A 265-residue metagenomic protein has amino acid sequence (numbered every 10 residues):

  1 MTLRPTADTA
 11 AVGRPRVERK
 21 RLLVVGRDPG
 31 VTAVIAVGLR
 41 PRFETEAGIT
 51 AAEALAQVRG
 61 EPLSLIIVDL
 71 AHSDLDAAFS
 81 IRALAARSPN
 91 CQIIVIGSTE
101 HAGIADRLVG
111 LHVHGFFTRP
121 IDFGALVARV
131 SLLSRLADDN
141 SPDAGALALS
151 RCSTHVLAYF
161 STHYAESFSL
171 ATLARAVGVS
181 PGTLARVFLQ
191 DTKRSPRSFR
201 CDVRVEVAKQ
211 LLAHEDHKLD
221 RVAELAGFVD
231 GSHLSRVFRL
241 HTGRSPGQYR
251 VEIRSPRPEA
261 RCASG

Functional and structural regions predicted by a protein language model:
R42-T50, Q57: Short hydrophobic/Thr-rich beta-strand motif most characteristic of the beta2 strand and flanking loop of CheY-like
A51, S64-L84, H101: Conserved phosphotransfer microenvironments
F79, E100-G115: Alpha4 helix (beta4-alpha4-beta5 surface) of REC/receiver domains from two-component response regulators
I121-V130: C-terminal output helix
S131-A146: The C-terminal output helix
V156-S169, F188-T192, K209-K218, F238 (+1 more regions): Basic, amphipathic alpha-helical hairpins
L170-D202, A223-S245: Basic/polar phosphate-binding segments, predominantly the helix-turn-helix DNA-binding elements of transcriptional
R236-G265: …primarily DNA-binding HTH/wHTH and HhH modules…
